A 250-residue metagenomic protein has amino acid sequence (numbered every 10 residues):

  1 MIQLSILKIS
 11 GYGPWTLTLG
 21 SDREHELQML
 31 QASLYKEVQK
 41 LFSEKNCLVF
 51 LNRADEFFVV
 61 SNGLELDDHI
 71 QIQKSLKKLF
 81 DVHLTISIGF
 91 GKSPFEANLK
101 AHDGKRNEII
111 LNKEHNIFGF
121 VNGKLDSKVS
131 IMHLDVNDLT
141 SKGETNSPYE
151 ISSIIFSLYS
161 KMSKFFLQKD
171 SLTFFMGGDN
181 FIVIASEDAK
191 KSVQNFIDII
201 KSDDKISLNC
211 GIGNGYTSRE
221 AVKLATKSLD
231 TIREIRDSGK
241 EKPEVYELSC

Functional and structural regions predicted by a protein language model:
M1-C250: Regulatory and interdomain segments flanking nucleotide-handling catalytic cores in signaling/defense enzymes
